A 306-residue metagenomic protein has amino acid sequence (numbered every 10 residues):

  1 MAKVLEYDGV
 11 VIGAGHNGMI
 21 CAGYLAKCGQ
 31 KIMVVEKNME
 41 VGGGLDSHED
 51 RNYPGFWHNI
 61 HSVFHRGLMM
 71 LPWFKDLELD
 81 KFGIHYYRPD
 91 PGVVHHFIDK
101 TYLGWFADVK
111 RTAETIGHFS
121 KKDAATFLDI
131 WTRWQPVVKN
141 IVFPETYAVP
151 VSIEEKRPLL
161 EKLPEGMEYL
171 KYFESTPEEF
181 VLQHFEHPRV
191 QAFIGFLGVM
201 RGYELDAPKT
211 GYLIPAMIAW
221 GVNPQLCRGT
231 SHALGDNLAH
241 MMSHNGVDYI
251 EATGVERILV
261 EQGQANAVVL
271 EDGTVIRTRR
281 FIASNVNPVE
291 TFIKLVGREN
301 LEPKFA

Functional and structural regions predicted by a protein language model:
K3-F143: N-terminal glycine-rich phosphate/pyrophosphate-binding loop and immediately adjacent elements
Y7, A265, T278-R280: Local beta-strand N-terminus motif with an aromatic residue
H16, A252-E256, D272-G273: Conserved SAM/SAH-binding loop
I98-P208: Rossmann-like flavin
M167-P177, A219-H240, I250-A252: Short beta-strand to alpha-helix junction loop
P208-A219: Residues forming anionic-ligand binding surfaces in small-molecule and nucleic-acid pockets of primarily soluble enzymes
C227-H244, I258-L259, V269-A306: Glycine-rich loop(s) and the adjacent beta-strand/alpha-helix scaffold that form part
D248-N266: A conserved short coil-to-beta-strand element within the FAD-binding core of flavoproteins
